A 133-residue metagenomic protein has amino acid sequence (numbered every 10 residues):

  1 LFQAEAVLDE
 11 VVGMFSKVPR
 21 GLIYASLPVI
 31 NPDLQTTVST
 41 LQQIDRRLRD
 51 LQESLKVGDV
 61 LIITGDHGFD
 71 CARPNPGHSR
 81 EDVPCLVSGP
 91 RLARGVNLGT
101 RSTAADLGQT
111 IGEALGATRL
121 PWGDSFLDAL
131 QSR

Functional and structural regions predicted by a protein language model:
L1-R133: Feature captures the catalytic ectodomains and active-site-proximal regions of enzymes that hydrolyze or transfer
